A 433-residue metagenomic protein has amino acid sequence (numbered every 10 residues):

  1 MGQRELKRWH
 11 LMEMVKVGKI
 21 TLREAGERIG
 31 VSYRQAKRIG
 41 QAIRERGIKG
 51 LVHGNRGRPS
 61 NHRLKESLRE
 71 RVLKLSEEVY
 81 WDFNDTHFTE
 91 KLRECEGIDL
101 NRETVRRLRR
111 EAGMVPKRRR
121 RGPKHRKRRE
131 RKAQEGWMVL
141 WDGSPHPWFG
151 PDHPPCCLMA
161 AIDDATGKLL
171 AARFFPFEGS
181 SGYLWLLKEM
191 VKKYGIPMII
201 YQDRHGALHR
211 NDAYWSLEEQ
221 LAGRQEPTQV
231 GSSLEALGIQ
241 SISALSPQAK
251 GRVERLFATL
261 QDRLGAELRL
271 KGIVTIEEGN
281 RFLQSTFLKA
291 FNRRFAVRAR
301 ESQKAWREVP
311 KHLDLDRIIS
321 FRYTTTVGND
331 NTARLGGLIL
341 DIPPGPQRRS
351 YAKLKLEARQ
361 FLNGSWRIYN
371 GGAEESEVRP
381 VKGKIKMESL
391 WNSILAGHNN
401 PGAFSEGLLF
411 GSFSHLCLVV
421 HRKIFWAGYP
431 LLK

Functional and structural regions predicted by a protein language model:
Q3-I20, R69-V79: Short, amphipathic alpha-helical "recognition" segments used to contact nucleic acids or chromatin
R23-I29, F88, L92: Short alpha-helical "recognition helix" segments of helix-turn-helix
G47-P147, L217-Q225, K304-H312: Basic, flexible linker segments flanking DNA-binding modules in nucleic acid-interacting mobile-element proteins
I98-D99, R110-L169, P176-M198, G231-A236 (+1 more regions): Mobile-element integrase/transposase regions, centering on the N-terminal DNA-binding/Zn-coordinating module
V191-G223, L245-P247: Acidic/histidine-rich, metal-coordinating catalytic segments
G223, Q229-I318, E357: Charged alpha-helix within mobile-element recombinases
T286-S405, L409-G411, H415-C417: C-terminal, beta-rich DNA-binding module of retroviral/retroelements integrases
